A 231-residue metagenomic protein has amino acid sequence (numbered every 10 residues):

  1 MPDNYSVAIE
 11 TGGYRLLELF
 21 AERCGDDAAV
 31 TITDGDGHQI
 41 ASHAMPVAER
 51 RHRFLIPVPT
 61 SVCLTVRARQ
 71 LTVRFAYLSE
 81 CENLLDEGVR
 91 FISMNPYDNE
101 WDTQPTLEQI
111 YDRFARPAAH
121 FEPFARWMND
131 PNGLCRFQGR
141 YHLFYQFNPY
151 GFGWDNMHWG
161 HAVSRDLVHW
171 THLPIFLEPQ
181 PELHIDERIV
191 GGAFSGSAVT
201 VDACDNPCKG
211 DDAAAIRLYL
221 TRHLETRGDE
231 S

Functional and structural regions predicted by a protein language model:
M1-S231: Carbohydrate-active catalytic/glycan-binding domains of CAZyme proteins, especially the secreted or lumenal ectodomains
